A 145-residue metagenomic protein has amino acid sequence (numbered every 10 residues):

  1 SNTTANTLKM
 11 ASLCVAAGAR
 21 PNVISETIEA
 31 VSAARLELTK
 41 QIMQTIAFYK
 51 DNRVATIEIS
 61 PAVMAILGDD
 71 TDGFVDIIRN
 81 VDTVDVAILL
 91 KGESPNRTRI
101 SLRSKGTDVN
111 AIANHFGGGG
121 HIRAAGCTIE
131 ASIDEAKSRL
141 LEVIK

Functional and structural regions predicted by a protein language model:
S1-H115, G120-I144: Hydrophobic helix-and-loop "lid/oligomerization" segment in the mid-to-C-terminal part of catalytic domains
